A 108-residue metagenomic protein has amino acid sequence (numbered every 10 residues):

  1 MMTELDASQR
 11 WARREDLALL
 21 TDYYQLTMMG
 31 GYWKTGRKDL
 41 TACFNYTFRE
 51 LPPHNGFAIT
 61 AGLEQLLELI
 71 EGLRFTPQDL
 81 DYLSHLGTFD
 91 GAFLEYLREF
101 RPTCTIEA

Functional and structural regions predicted by a protein language model:
M1-A108: Ordered alpha/beta subdomains of enzyme catalytic regions
